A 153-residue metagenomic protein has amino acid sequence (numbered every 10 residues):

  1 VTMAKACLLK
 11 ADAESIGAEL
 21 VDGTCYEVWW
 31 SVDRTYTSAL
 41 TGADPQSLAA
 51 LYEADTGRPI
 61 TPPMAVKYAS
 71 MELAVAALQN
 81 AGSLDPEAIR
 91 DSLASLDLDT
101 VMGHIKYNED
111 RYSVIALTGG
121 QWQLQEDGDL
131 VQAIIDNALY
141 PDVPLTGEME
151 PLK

Functional and structural regions predicted by a protein language model:
V1-Y68, Q132-L152: Extracellular/periplasmic periplasmic-binding protein-like sensory domains
D22, A94-K153: Solvent-exposed, acidic/polar segments of extracytosolic/periplasmic ligand-binding ectodomains
G57, S83, L98-V101: Generic structural signal for secondary-structure transition and capping sites
P59-A65, P86-I89, H104-K106: Surface-exposed patches in mature extracellular/periplasmic domains of secreted proteins
Y68-E72, E87, S113-V114: A structural signal for well-ordered alpha-helical segments within the folded catalytic domains of diverse enzymes
L73-A77: A general alpha-helix detector
Q79-D91: Short, charged, surface-exposed loops that flank catalytic or proteolytic processing sites
